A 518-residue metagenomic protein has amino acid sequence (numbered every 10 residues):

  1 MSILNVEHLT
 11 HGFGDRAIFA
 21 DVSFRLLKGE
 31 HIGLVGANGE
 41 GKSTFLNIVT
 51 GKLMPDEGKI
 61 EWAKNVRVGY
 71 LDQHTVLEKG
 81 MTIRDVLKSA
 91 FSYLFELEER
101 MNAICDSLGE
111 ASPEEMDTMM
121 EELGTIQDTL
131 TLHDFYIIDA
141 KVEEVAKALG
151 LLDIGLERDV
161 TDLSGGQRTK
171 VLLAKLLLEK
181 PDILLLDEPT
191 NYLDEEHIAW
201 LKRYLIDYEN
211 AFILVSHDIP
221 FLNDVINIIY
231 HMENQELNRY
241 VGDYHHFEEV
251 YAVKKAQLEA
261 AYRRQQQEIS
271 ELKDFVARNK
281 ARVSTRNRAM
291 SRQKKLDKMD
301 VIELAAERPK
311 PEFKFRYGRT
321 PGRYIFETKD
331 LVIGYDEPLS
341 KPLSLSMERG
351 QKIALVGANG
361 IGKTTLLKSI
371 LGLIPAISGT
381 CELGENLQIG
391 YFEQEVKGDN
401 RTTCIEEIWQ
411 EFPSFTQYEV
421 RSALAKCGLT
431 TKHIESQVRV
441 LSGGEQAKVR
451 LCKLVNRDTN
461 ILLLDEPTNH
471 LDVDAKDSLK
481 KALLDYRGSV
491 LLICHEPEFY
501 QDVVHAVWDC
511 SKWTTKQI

Functional and structural regions predicted by a protein language model:
M1-A260, P309, G318-I518: ABC ATP-binding cassette signature C-motif
V250-A305: Intracellular alpha-helical coupling/juxtamembrane segments of multi-pass membrane proteins
F313-F315: Post-kinase regulatory C-tail/linker adjacent to protein kinase catalytic domains
